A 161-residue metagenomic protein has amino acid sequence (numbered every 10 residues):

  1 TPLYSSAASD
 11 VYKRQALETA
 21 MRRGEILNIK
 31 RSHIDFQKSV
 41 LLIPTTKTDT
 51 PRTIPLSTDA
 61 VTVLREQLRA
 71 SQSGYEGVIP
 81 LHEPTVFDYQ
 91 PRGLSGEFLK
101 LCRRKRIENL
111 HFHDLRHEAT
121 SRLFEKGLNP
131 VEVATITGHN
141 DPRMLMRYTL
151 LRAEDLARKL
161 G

Functional and structural regions predicted by a protein language model:
T1, F87, F112-H113, Y148: Catalytic tyrosine of NAD(P)H-dependent dehydrogenase/reductases that use a Tyr as the general acid/base
T1-A8, Y12: Single conserved hydrophobic/aromatic residue that forms the stacking wall/gate of nucleotide- or nucleobase-binding
S6, F112-H113, T137: Residue-level marker of regulatory loop/turn positions in helix-turn-helix DNA-binding domains and in histidine
S9-D10, P91, S95, R116-H117: Short, leucine-enriched amphipathic alpha-helices that occur as contiguous helical runs
R14, E18-E25, K100-R104, R116-N140 (+2 more regions): C-terminal catalytic core of tyrosine-transesterase DNA break-rejoin enzymes
T19-G24, N28-R69: Conserved tyrosine-mediated DNA breakage-rejoining catalytic core shared by Y-recombinases
K38, S57-E108: Active-site/catalytic core of tyrosine-dependent DNA strand-transfer enzymes
T45-T48, D59, R92, P130 (+1 more regions): Catalytic-site neighborhood detector that most strongly recognizes the C-terminal catalytic loop/helix of tyrosine
